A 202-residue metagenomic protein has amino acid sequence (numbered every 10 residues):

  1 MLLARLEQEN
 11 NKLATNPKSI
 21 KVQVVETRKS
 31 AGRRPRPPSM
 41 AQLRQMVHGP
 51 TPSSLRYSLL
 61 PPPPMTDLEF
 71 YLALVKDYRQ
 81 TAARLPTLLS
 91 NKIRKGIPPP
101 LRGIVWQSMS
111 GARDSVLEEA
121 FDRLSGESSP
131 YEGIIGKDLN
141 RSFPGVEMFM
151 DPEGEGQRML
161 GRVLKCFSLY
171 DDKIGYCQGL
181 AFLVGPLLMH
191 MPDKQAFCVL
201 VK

Functional and structural regions predicted by a protein language model:
M1-A83: Eukaryotic extended interaction platforms
P63-K202: Alpha-helical repeat/alpha-solenoid scaffolds of the HEAT/ARM/MIF4G superfamily and closely related elongated all-alpha
